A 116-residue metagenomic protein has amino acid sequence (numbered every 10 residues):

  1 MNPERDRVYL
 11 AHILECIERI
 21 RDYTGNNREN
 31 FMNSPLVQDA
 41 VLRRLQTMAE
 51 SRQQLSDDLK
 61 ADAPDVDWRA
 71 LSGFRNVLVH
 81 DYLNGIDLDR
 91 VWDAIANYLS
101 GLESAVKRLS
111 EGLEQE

Functional and structural regions predicted by a protein language model:
M1-E116: Solvent-exposed interaction patches of small proteins and small membrane subunits
